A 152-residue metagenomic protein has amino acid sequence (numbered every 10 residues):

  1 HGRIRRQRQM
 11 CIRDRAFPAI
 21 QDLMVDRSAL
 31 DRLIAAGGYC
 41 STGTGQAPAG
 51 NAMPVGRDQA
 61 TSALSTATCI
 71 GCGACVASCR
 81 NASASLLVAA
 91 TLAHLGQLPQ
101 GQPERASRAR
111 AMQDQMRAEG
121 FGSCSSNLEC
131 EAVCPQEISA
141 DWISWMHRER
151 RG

Functional and structural regions predicted by a protein language model:
H1-C11: Single conserved hydrophobic/aromatic residue that forms the stacking wall/gate of nucleotide- or nucleobase-binding
R13, P18-T68, C72-G152: Ferredoxin-type iron-sulfur electron-transfer modules in oxidoreductases and energy-metabolism complexes
